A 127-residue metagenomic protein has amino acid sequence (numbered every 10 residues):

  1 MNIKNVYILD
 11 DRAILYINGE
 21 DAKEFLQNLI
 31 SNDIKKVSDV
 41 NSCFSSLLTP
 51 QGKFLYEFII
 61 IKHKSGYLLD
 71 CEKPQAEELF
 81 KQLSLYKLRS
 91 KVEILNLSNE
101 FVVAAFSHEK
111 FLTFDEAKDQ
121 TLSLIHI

Functional and structural regions predicted by a protein language model:
M1-I125: Basic, glycine/lysine-rich polyanion-binding surfaces/domains
